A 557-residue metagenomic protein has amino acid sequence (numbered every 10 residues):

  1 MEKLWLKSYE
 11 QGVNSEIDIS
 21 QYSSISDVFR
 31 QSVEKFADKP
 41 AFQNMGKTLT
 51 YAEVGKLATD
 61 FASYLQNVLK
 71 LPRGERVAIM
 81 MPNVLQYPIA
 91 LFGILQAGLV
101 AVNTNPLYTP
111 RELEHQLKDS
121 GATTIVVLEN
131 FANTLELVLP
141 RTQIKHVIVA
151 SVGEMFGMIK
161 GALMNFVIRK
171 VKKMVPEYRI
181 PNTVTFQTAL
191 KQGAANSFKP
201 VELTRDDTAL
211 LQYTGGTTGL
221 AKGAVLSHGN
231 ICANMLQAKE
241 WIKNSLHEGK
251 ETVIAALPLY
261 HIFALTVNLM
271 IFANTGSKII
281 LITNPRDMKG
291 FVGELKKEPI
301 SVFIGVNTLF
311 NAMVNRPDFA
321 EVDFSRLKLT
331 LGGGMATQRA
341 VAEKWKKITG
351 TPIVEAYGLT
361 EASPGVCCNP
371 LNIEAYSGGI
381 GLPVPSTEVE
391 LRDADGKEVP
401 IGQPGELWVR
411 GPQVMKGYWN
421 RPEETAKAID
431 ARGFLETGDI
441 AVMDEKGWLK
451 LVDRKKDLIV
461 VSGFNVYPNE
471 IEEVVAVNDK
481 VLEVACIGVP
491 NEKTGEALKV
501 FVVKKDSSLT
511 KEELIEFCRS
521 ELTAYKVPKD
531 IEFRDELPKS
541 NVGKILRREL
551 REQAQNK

Functional and structural regions predicted by a protein language model:
K7, V138-R205: ANL superfamily adenylate-forming
S20-Q21, D38-P72, A78-V84, P88-F92 (+1 more regions): Conserved AMP-binding/adenylate-forming core of the ANL superfamily
V68-L71, G193-D206, L211-A255, S277: Conserved adenylate-forming
E75-R76, P82-V102, P106-P110, K118-T124 (+4 more regions): A short helix-loop-beta submotif of the ANL/AMP-binding
I125-E129, G411, K416-G417, E424-K427 (+4 more regions): AMP-binding/adenylate-forming catalytic core of the ANL superfamily
C232-T252, I262-S301, R316: Conserved AMP-binding/adenylation subdomain of ANL enzymes
S277, K297-I304, V314-A375, E388: Gly/Ser/Thr-rich phosphate-binding loop
L382-S386, K397-A428, V466: Conserved ATP/PPi-binding loop(s) of AMP-dependent carboxylate-activating enzymes
